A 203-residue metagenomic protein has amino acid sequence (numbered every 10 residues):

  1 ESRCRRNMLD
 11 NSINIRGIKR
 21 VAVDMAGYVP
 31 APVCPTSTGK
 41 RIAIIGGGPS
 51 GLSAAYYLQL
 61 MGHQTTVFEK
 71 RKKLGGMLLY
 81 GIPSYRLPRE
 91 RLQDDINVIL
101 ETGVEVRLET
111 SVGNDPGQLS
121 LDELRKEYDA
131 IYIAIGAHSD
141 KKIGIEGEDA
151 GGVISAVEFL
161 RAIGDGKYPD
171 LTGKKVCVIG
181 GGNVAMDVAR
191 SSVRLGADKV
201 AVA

Functional and structural regions predicted by a protein language model:
E1-A22, T66, K70-K73, G103-V106: Iron-sulfur cluster-binding cysteine motifs and their immediate structural context in ferredoxin-like electron-transfer
L9-N14, S50, Q59, S84-R91 (+3 more regions): Catalytic cores of large soluble enzymes that bind and process phosphate-bearing ligands
I18, L78-D129: N-terminal Rossmann-like dinucleotide/flavin-binding domain of flavoprotein oxidoreductases that bind FAD/FMN
D24-H63, L78: Extended interfacial segments that mediate partner engagement and assembly in macromolecular machines
V33-T36, I145, Y168-P169: Replace "in large, NTP-powered and nucleic-acid-processing enzymes" with "in large, NTP-powered factors and other
I44-F68, L108-R125, S139-K141, E158-A203: Rossmann-like dinucleotide/flavin-binding elements
Y132: N-terminal Rossmann-like NAD(P) cofactor-binding module of classical short-chain dehydrogenase/reductase
I135-D149, I154: Flavin (primarily FAD) binding-site architecture
